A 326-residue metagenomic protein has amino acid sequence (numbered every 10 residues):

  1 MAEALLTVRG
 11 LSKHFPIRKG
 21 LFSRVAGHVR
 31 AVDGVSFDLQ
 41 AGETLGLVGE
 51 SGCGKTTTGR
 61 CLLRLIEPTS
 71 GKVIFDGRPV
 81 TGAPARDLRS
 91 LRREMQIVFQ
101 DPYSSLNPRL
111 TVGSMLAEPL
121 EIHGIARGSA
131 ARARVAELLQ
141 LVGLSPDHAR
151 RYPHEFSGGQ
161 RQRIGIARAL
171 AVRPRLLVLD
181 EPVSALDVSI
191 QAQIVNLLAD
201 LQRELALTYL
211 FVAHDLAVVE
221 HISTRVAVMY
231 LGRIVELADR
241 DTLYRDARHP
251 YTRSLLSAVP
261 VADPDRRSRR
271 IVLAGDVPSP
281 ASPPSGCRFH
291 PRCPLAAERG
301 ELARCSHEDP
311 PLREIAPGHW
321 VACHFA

Functional and structural regions predicted by a protein language model:
A2-A4, I17-S23, H28, L237-A326: Short catalytic/signature loops enriched in Gly
E50, L176-V178, P182-L186, I190-R269: P-loop NTP-binding/switch modules centered on Walker-like glycine-rich loops
L63: Helix-to-loop junction immediately C-terminal to a conserved catalytic motif
G71-V80, L91: Conserved ABC transporter NBD signature motif
R78-P79, A130-D147, D200, L256-S257: Conserved ABC ATPase "signature" region
Y152-F156, Q160: Conserved ABC ATPase signature
A171-R175: A short, proline-enriched helix->beta-strand linker immediately N-terminal to the Walker B motif in ABC-type P-loop
